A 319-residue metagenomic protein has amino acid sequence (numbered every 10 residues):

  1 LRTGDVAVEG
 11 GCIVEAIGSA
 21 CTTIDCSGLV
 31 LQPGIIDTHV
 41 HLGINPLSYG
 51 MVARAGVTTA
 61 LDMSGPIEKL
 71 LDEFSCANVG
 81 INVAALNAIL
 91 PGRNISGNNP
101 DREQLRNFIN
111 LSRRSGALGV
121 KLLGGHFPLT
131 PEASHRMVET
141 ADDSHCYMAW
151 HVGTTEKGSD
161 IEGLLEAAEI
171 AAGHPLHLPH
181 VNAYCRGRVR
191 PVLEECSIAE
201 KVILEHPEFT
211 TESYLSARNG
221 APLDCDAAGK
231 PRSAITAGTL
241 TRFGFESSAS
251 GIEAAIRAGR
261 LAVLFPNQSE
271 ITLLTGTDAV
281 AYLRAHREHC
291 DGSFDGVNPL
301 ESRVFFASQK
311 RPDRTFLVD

Functional and structural regions predicted by a protein language model:
L1-Q32: Histidine-rich, glycine-flanked metal-binding segment
V6, G11, G28, H39 (+4 more regions): Divalent metal-coordination and catalytic microenvironments
L29-G50: Di-metal (Zn2+ and/or Mg2+/Mn2+) metal-binding site signature of metallo-dependent hydrolases with the MBL/beta-CASP
Q32-H39, L61-M63, P179-H180: Active-site neighborhood of phospho(di)ester-bond hydrolases with catalytic His/Asp-centered motifs
S48-L129, V138-C146, S213-R218: Divalent-metal coordination cores built from histidine and acidic residues
S96-N98, P131-V138, G158-I170, C225: Distinct, well-ordered alpha-helical segments
I109, R113-H126, V181-D319: Active-site neighborhoods of metal-dependent hydrolases
S144, H174, E205-P207: Helix C-cap/helix->beta junction micro-motif
